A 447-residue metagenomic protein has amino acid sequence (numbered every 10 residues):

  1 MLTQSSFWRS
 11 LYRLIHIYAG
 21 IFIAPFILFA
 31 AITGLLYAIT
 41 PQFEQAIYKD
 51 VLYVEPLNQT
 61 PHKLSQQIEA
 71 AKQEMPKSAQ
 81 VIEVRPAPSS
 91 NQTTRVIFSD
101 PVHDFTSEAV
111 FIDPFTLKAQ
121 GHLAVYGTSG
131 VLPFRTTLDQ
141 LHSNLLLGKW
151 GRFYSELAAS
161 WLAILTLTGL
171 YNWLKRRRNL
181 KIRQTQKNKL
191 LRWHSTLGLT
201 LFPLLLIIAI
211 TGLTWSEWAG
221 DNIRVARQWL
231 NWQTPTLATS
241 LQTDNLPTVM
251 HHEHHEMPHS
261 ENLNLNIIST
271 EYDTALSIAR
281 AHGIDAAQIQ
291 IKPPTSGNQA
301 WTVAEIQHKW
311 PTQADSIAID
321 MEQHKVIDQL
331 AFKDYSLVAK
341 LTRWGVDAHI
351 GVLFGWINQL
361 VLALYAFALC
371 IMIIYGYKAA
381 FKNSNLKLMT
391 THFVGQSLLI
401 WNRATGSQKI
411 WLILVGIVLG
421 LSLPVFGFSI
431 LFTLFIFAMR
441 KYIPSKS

Functional and structural regions predicted by a protein language model:
M1-S447: Conserved histidines in hydrophobic membrane contexts and catalytic metal-binding motifs
